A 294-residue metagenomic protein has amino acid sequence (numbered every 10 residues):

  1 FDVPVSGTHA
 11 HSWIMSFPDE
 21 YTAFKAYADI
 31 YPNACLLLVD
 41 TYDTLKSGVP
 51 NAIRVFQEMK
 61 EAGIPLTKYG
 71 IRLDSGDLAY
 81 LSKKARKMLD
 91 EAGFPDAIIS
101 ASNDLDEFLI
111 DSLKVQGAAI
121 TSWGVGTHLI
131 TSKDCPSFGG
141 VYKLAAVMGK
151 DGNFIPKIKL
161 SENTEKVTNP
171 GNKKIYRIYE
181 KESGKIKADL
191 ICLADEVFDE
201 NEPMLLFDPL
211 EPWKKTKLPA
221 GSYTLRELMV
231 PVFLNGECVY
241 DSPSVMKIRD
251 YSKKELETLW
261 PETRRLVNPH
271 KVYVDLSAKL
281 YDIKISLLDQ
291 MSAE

Functional and structural regions predicted by a protein language model:
F1-A92, L105-V115, L129, K150 (+2 more regions): Buried, small/hydrophobic-residue-enriched core segments of structured protein domains
V3-G7, A34-L37, Y69-G70, A97-I99 (+3 more regions): Structural motif
K83-A85, I99, Y273: A broad "ordered helical/assembly scaffold" signature
D90-A92, A97, L105-E294: Gly/Ser/Thr/Ala-enriched C-terminal appendages of enzymes
S102: Short hydrophobic "strand-cap" motifs at the C-terminus of beta-strands
